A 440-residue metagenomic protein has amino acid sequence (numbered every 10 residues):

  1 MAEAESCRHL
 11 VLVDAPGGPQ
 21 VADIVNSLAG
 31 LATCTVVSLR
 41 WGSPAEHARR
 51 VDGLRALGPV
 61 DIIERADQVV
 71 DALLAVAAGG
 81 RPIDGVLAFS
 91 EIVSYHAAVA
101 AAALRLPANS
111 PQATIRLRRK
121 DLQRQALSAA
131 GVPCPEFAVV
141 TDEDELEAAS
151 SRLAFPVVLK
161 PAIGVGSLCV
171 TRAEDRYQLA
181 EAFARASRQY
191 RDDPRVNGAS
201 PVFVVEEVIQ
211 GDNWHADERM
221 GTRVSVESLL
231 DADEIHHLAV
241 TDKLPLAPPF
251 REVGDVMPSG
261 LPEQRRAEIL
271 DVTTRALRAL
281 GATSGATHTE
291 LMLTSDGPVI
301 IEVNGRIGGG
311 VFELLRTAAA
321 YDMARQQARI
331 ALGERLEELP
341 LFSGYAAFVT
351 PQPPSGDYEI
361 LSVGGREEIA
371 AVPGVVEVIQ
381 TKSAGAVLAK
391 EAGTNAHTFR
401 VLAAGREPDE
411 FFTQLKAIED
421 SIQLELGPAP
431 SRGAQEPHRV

Functional and structural regions predicted by a protein language model:
M1-A113, L117-R118, D144, K382-A396 (+1 more regions): ATP-binding N-terminal substructure of ATP-dependent carboxylate-amine bond-forming enzymes
V11, A129, A328-V440: Peripheral (often C-terminal) accessory segments that flank ATP-dependent C-N-forming ligase machineries
A103-C169, D193, V202: A conserved helix-loop-beta module that forms one wall/lid of the active-site cleft in ATP-utilizing catalytic domains
C134-P135, P156-L159, R176-R219, R223 (+1 more regions): Conserved ATP-binding module of the ATP-grasp superfamily
V140, V170-D175, L229-D231: Short beta-strand-to-turn element immediately C-terminal to the catalytic PLP-Schiff-base lysine in fold type I
E207-Q210, A216-A282, A286, N304-R325 (+1 more regions): ATP-dependent carboxylate/phosphate-activation module, predominantly the ATP-grasp catalytic core and closely related
T283-S295, Q435-E436: A short glycine-rich, hydrophobically flanked beta-strand micro-motif that places a catalytic Asp/Glu for divalent metal
